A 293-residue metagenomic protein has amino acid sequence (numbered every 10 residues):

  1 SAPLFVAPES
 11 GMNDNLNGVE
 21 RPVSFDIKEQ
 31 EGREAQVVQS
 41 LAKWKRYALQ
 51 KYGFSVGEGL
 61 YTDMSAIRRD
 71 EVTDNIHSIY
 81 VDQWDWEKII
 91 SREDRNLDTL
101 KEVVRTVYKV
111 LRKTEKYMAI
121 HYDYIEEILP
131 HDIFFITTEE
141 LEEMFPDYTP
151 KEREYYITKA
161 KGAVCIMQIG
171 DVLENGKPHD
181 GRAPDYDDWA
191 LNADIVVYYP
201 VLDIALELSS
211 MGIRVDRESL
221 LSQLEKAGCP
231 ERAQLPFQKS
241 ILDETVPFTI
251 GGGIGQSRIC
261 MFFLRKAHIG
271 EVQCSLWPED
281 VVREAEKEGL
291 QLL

Functional and structural regions predicted by a protein language model:
S1, S55-V56, V107-T114, M118 (+4 more regions): Short secondary-structure junctions and interdomain/linker hinges
S1-H77, D85-I89: Class II aminoacyl-tRNA synthetase-like tRNA-binding/catalytic domains
L4-E9, D123-P130, D280-V282: A glycine-rich phosphate-binding loop feature that marks nucleotide/adenosyl-phosphate handling sites
N15, I27-K28, Q50-V56, I76-S78 (+5 more regions): A general structural signal for short secondary-structure junctions and capping/turn motifs
L41-R46, L60, Q83, L97 (+4 more regions): Alpha-helix initiation and N-capping motif
T62-E152: Extended, charged alpha-beta segments that form solvent-exposed binding/catalytic grooves in nucleic-acid-handling
S65-I67, T137-L293: A translation/RNA-centric and nucleic-acid-associated enzymatic feature enriched in Class II aminoacyl-tRNA synthetases
